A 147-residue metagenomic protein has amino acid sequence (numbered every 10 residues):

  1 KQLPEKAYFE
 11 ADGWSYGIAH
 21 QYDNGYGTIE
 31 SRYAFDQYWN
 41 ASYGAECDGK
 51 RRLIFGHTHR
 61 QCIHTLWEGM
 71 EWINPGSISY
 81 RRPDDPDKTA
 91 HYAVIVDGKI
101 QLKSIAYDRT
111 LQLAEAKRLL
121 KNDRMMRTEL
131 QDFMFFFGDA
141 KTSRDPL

Functional and structural regions predicted by a protein language model:
K1-Q2, G56-T58, P86-K88: Short solvent-exposed loop/turn micro-motifs enriched in small/polar/acidic residues
K1-R52: Conserved catalytic scaffold of divalent metal-dependent phosphoesterases
E5-A7, Q61, H91-A93: Residue-level detector of beta-strand structural context in well-folded domains
A19, R52-T58, W72-G76: Active-site neighborhood of phospho(di)ester-bond hydrolases with catalytic His/Asp-centered motifs
Y22, N40-G44, H59-L66, M70-W72: A generic short-segment signal for beta-strand/edge and adjacent turn/coil regions
N24-G25, L53-L66, Y80-P83: Active-site environment of divalent metal-dependent phosphoester hydrolases
T65-L147: Acidic, His/Gly-rich catalytic cores of divalent-metal-dependent hydrolytic chemistry
